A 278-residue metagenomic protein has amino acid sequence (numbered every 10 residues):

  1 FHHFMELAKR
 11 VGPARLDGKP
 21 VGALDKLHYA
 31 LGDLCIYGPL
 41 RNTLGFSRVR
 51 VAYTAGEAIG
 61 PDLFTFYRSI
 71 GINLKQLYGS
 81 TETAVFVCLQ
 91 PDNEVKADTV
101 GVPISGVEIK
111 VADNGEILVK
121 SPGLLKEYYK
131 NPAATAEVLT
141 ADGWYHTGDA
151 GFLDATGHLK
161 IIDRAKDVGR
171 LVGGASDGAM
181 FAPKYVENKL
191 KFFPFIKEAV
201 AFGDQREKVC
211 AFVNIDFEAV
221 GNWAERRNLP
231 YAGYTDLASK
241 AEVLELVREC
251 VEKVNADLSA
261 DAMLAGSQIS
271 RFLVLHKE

Functional and structural regions predicted by a protein language model:
F1-V95, E108: Gly/Ser/Thr-rich phosphate-binding loop
E57-A58, G123, E218: Alpha-helix/helix-capping structural signal
P103-L171: Conserved ATP-binding/catalytic segment of the ANL
L124, H158-K191, V220-A241, D261 (+1 more regions): Adenylate-forming
V138-T156, V172-A201, E252: Core catalytic subdomain of AMP-forming adenylate-forming
F195-F202, E207, R248, E252-E278: Conserved C-terminal "lid"/linker of ANL adenylate-forming enzymes
